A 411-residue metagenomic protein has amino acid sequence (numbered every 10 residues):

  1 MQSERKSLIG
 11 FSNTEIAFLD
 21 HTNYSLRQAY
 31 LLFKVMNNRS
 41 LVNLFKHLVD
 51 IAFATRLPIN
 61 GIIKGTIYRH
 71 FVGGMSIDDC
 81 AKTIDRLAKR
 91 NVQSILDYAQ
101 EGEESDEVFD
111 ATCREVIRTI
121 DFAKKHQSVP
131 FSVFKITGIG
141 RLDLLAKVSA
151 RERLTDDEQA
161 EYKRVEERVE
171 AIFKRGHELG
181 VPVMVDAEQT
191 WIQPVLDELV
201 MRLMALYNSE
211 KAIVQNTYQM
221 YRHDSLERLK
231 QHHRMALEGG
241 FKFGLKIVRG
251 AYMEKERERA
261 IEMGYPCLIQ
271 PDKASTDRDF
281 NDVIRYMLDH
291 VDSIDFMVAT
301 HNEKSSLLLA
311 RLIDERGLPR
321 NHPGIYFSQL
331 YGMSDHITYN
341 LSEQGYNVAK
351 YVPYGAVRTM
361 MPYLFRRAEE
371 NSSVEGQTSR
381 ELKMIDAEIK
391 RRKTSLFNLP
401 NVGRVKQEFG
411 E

Functional and structural regions predicted by a protein language model:
M1-E411: Positively charged, amphipathic and often flexible ligand-engagement surfaces
